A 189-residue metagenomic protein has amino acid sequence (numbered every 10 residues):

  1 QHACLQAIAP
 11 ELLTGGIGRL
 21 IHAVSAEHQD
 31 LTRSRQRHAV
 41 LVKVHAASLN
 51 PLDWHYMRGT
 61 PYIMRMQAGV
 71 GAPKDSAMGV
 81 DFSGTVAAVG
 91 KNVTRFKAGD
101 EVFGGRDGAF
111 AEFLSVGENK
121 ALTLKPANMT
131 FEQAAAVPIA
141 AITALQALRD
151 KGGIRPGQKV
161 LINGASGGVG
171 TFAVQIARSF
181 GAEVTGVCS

Functional and structural regions predicted by a protein language model:
A3-G16, L31: Hydrophobic, low-acid, alpha-helix-prone terminal segments
R33-S83: N-terminal glycine-rich beta->alpha transition that marks the start or flank of a dinucleotide-binding site
V40, V102-F103, V160: Generic structural signal for buried aliphatic residues
M57, S83-R106, F180-G181: A glycine-/small-residue-rich N-terminal strand-loop-strand element that serves as the cofactor-binding glycine loop
R106-N119: A structural motif shared across PLP-dependent enzymes of the aminotransferase-like
A134-S189: Mid-domain Rossmann-like dinucleotide-binding core that forms the NAD(H)/NADP(H) cofactor-binding site
